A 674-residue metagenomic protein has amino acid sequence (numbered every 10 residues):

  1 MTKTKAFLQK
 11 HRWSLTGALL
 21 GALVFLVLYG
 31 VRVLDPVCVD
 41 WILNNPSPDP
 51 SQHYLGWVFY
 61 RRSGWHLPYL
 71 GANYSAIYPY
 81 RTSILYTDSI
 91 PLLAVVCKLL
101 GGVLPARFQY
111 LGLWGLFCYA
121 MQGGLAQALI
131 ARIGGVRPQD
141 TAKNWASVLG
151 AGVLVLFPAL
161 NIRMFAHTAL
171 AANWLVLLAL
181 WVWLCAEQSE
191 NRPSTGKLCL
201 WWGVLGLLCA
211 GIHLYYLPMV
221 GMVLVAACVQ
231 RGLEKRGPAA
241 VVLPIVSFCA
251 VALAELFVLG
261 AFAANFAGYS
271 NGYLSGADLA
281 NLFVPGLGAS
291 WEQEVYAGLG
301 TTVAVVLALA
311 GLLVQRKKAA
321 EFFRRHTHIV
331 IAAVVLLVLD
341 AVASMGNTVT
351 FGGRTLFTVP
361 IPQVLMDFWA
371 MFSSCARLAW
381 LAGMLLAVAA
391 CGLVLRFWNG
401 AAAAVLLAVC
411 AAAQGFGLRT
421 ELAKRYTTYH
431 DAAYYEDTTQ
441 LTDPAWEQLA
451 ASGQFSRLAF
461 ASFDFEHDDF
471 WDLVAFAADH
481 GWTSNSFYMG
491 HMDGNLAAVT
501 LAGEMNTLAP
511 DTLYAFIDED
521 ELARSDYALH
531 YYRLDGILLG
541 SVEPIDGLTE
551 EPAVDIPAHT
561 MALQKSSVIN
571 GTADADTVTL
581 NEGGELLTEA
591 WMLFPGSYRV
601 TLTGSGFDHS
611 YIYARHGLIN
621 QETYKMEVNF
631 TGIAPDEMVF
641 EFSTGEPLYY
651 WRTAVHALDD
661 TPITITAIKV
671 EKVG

Functional and structural regions predicted by a protein language model:
M1-V39, L243-P244, A320-L336: Start-transfer (signal-anchor) and selected internal transmembrane alpha helices of multi-pass inner/ER membrane
F25-M121, F157-P158, H167: Membrane-interface coil-to-helix junctions
S47-P48, C249-L313, P552, H559: Periplasmic/ER-lumenal interhelical loops and adjacent helix-loop junctions in multi-pass membrane proteins
D49, C97-G101, W114-L125, A172-L175 (+2 more regions): Transmembrane alpha-helices of multi-pass, membrane-embedded glycan-processing enzymes that use lipid-linked
L116-L129, I133, K143-E187, T195-R231 (+2 more regions): Membrane-embedded helix bundles of polyisoprenyl
P138-N144, V225, I245-V246, V388 (+1 more regions): Signature aromatic-anchored transmembrane alpha helix within multi-pass, membrane-resident enzymes that catalyze glycan
L160-L170, E321-V335, L339-A382: Membrane-helix boundary/interfacial segments in multi-pass membrane proteins
L418-H559: Extracytoplasmic
